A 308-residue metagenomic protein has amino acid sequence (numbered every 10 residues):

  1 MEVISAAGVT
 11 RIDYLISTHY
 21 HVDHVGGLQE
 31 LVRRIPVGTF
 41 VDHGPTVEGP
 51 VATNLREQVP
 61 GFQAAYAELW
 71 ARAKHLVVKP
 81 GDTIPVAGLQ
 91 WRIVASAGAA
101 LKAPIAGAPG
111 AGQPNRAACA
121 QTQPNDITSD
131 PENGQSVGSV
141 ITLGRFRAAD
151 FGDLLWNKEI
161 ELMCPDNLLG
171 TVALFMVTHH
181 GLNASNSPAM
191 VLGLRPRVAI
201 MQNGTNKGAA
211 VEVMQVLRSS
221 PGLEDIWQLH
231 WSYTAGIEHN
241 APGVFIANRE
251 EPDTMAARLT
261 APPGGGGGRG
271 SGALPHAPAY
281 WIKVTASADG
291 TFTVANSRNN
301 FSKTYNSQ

Functional and structural regions predicted by a protein language model:
M1-Q308: Non-globular, low-confidence helical/coil segments that flank catalytic cores
